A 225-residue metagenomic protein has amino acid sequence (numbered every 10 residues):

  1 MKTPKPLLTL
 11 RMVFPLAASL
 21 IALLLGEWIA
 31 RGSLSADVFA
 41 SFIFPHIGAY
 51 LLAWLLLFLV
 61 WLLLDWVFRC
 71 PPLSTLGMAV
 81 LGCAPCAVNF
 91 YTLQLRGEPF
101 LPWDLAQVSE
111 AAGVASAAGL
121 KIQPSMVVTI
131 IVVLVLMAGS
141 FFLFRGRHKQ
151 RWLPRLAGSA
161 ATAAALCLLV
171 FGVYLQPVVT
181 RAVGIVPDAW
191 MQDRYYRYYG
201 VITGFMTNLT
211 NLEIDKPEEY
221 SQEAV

Functional and structural regions predicted by a protein language model:
K2-Y195: Transmembrane and membrane-interface helices of multi-pass, inner-membrane envelope-modifying transferases
L175-V225: Soluble catalytic regions of membrane-associated enzymes that act on cell-envelope and secretory-pathway components
